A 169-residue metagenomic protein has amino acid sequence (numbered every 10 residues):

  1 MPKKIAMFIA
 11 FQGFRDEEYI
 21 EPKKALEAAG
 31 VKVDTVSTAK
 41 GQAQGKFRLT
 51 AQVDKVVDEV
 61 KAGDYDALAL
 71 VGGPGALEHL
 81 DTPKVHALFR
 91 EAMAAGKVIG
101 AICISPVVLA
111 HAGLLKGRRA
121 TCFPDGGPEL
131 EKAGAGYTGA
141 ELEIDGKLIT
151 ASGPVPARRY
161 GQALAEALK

Functional and structural regions predicted by a protein language model:
M1-A95, I99, V108-H111, G127-K169: Extended, subdomain-level signal for the structured scaffold at the beginning of enzyme domains
I99-G100, A120: A short beta-strand/loop micro-motif in the catalytic core of glycosyltransferases that engages the nucleotide-sugar
C103: Catalytic nucleophile serine of serine hydrolases, specifically the conserved "nucleophile elbow" pentapeptide
K116-P124, Y137-A140: Short hydrophobic/aromatic-enriched beta-strand-loop microsegments
